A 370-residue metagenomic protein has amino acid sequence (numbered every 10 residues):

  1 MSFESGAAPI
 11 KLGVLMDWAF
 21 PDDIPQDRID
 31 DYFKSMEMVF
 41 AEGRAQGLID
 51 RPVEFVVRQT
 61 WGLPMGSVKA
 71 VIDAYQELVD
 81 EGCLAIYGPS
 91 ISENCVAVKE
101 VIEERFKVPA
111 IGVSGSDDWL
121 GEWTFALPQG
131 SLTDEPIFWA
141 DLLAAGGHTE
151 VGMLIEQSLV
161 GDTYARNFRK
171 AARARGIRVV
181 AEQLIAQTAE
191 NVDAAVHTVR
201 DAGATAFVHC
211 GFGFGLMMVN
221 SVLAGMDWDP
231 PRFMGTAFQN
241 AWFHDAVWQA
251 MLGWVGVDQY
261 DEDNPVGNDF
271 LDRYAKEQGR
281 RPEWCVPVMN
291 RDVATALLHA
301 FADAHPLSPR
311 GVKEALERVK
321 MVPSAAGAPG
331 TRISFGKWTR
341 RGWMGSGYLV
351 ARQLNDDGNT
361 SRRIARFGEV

Functional and structural regions predicted by a protein language model:
M1-V370: Extracytosolic ligand-binding ectodomains
